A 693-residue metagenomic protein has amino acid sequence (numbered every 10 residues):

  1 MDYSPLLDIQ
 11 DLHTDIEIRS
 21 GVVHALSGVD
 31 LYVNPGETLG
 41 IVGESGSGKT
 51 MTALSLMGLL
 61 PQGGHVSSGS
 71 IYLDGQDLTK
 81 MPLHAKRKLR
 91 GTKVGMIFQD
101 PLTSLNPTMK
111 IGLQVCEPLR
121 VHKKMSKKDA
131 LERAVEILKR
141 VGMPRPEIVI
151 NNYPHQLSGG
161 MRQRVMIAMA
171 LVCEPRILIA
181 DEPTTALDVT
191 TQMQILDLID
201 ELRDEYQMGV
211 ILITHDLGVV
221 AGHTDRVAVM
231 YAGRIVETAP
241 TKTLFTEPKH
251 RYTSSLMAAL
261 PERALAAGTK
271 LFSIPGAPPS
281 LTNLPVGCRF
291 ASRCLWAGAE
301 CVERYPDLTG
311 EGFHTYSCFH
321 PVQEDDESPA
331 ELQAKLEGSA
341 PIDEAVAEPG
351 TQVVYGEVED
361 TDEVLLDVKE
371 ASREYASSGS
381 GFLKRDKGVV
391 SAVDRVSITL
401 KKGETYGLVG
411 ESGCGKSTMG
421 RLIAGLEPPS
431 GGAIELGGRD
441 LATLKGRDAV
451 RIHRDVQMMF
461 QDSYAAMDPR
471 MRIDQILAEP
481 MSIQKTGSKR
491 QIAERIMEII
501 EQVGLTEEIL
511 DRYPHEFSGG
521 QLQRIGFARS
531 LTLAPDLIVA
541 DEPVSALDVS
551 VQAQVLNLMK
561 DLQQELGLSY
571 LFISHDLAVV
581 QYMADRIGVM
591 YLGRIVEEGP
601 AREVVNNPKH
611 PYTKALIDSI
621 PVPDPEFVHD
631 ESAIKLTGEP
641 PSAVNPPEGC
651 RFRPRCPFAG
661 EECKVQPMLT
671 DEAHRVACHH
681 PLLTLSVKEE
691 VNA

Functional and structural regions predicted by a protein language model:
Y3, P240-V364, S378-K384, A601-N692: Charged, flexible cofactor/metal-binding loops and thiol motifs
E44, G58, R87, I179-P183 (+3 more regions): P-loop NTP-binding/switch modules centered on Walker-like glycine-rich loops
M57-P61, A424: Helix-to-loop junction immediately C-terminal to a conserved catalytic motif
V66-D77, G432-D440, I452: Conserved ABC transporter NBD signature motif
D77, D129-I148, M257, D440 (+2 more regions): Conserved ABC ATPase "signature" region
L78-G95, L113, V121, T243-P248 (+7 more regions): ABC ATPase NBD coupling module
V172-R176, T532-D536, Q552: A short, proline-enriched helix->beta-strand linker immediately N-terminal to the Walker B motif in ABC-type P-loop
